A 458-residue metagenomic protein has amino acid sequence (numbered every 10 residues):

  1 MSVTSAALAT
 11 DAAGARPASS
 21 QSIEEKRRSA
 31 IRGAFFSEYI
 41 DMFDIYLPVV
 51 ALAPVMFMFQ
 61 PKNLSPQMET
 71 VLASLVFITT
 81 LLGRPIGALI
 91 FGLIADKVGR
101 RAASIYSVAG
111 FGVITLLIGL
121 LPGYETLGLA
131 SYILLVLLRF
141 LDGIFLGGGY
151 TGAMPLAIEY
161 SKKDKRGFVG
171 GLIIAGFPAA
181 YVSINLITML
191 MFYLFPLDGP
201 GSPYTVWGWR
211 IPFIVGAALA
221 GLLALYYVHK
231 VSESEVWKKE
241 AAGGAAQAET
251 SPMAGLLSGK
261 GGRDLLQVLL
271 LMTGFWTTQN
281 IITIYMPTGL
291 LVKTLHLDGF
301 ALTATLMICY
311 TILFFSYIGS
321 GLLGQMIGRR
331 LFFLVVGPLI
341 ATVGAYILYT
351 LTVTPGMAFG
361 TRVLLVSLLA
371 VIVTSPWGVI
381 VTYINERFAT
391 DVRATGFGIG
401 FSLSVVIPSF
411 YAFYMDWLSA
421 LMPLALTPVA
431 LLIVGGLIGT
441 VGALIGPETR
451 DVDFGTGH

Functional and structural regions predicted by a protein language model:
V49, G261-L313, P408-A412: Extracytoplasmic gate region of multi-pass secondary transporters
L52-I86: Extracellular/periplasmic helix-loop-helix junction of adjacent transmembrane segments in MFS-like secondary
A88-R100, Y317-R329: Helix-to-loop junctions at the C-terminal end of transmembrane segments in multipass secondary transporters
K97-V108, M326-P338: Cytoplasmic membrane-interface "Motif A"-like loop-to-helix N-cap segments of 12-TM Major Facilitator Superfamily
A109-G128, L339-G356: C-terminal ends and interior cores of transmembrane alpha-helices in multi-pass membrane transporters/permeases
G128-G147, F359-S375: Hydrophobic core of transmembrane alpha-helices in multi-pass small-molecule transporters, especially MFS/SLC-type
G167-Y193, L219, G400-Y411: Glycine-rich segments within core transmembrane alpha-helices of 12-TM secondary carriers
L331-V379: C-terminal transmembrane helical hairpin of 12-TM major facilitator-type secondary transporters
